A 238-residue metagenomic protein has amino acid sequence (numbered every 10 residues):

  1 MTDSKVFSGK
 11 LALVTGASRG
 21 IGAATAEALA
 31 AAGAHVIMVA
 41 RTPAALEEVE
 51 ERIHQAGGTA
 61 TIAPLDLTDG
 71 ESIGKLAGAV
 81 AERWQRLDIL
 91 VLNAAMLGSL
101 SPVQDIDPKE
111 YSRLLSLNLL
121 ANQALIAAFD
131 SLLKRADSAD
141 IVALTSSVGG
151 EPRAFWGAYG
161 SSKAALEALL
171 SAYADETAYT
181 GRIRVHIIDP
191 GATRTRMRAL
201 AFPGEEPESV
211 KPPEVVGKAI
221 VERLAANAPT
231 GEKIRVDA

Functional and structural regions predicted by a protein language model:
L11, S18-G20: Conserved glycine-rich cofactor-binding loop
A32-E48: Conserved glycine-rich Rossmann-like NAD(P)H-binding loop of the short-chain dehydrogenase/reductase
A44, P64-K75, P108: The beta1-alpha1 cofactor-binding region of Rossmann-like NAD(H)/NADP(H)-dependent oxidoreductases
N93-S99: Conserved NAD(P)H cofactor-binding loop of Rossmann-fold oxidoreductase domains
M96, K134, S138-Y179, A192: Catalytic loop of short-chain dehydrogenase/reductase
S101-V103, D107-S112: Substrate-binding pocket helix/loop in short-chain dehydrogenase/reductase
I183, I187-I188, T195, P203-A238: C-terminal helical subdomain
